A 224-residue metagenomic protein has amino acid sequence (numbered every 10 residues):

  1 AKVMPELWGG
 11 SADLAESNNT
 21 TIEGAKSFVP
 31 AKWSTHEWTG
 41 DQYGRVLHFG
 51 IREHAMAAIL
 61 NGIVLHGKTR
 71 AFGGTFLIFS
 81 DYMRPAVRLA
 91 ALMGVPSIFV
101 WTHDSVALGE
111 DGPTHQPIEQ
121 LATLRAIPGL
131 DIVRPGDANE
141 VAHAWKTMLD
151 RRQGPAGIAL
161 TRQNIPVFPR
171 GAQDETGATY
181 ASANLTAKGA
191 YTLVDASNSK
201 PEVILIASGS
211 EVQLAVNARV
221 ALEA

Functional and structural regions predicted by a protein language model:
A1-A159, Q163-P166, G177: Thiamine diphosphate
A107-P113, D150-A224: Thiamine diphosphate
